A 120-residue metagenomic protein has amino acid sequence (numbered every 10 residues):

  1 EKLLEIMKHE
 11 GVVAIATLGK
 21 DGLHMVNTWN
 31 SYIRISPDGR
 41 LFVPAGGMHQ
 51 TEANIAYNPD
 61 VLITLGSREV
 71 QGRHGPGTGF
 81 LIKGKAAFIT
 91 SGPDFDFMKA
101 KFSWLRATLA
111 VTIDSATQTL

Functional and structural regions predicted by a protein language model:
E1-L120: Binding-site signature for planar aromatic cofactors or substrates
